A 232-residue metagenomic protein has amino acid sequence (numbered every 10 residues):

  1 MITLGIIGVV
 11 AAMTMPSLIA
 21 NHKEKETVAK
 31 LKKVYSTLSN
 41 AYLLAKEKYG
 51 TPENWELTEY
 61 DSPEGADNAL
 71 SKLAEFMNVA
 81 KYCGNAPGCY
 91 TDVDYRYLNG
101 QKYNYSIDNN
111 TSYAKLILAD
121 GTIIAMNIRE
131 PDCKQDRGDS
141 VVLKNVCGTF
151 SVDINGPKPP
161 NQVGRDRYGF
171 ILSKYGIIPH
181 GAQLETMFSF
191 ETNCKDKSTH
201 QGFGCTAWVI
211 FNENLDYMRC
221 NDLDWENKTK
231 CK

Functional and structural regions predicted by a protein language model:
M1-K23, K30: N-terminal single-pass transmembrane signal-anchor helix
I2, G8, Y42, K46 (+1 more regions): Contiguous, often N-terminal, cationic amphipathic patches that form binding interfaces
E24-N54, E59-E64, A69: Membrane-proximal N-terminal amphipathic helix
S62-K232: Intrinsically disordered, low-complexity regions enriched in Pro/Ser/Thr/Gly and acidic residues
